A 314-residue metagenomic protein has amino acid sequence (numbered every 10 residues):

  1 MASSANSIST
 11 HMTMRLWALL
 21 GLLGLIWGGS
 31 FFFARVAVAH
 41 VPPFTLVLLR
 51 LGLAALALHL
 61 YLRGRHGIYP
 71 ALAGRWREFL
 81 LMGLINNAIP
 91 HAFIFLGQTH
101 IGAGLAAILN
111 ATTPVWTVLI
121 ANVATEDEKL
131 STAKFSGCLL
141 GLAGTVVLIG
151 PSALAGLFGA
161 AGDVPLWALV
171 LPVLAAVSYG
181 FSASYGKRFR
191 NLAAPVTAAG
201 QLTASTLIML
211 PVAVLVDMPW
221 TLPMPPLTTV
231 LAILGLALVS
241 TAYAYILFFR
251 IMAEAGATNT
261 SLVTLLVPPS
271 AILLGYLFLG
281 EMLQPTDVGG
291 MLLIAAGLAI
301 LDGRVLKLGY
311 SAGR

Functional and structural regions predicted by a protein language model:
A2-L48, L84, L96, G156-R188 (+2 more regions): Glycine-/small-residue-enriched transmembrane alpha-helix faces in small-molecule transporters and effluxers
I26-F31, H59-N110, T145-V147, A237-A255: Specific transmembrane alpha-helical segments of multi-pass solute transporters/efflux pumps, especially DMT/EamA
G29, F33-V36, H40, A54-L72 (+6 more regions): Membrane-interface helix-cap regions at the ends of transmembrane helices in multi-pass membrane proteins
H40-I89, P114-I120, V177-S182, A198-M218 (+4 more regions): Transmembrane alpha-helices of multi-pass small-molecule transport proteins
T45-L56, N86, I94-A133, T145 (+1 more regions): Specific alpha-helical transmembrane segments that line the substrate/conduction pathway and gating interfaces
L49, N87, L105-T112, A183-L207 (+1 more regions): Helix-helix packing/entry segments at the starts of transmembrane helices
L58, L80, T112, I120 (+4 more regions): Hydrophobic transmembrane alpha-helices of multi-pass small-molecule transport proteins
L58, T117-L119, V123, G141 (+4 more regions): Transmembrane alpha-helical segments that form core, pore/gating elements of small-molecule transporters/exporters
